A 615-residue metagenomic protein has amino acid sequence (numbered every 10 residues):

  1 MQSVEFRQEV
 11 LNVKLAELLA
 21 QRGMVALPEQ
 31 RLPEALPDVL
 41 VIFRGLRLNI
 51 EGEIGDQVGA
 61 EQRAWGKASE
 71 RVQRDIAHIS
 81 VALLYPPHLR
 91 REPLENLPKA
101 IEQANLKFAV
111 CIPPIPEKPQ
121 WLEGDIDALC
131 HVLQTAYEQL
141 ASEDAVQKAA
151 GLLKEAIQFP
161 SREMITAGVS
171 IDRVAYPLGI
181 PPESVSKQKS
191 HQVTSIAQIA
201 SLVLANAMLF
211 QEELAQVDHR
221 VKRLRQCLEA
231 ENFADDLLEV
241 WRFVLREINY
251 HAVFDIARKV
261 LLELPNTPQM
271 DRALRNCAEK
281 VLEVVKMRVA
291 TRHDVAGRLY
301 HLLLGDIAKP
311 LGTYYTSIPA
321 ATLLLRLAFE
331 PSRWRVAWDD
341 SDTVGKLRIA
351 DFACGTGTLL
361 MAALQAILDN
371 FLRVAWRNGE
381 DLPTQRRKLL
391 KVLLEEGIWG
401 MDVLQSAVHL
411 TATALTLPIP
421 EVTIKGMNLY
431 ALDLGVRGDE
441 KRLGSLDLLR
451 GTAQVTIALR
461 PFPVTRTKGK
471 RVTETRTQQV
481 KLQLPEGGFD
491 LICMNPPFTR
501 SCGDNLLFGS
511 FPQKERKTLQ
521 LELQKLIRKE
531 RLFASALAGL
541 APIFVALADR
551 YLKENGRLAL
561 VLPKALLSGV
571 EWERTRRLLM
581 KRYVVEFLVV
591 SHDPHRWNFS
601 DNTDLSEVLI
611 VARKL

Functional and structural regions predicted by a protein language model:
M1-L32, I42-F43: Acidic-basic catalytic patches of nuclease active cores, encompassing PD-(D/E)XK and other metal-cofactor nuclease
Q2, R44-L46, G52-I199, E263-D294 (+1 more regions): Short, basic/polar, glycine-containing "phosphate-handling" surface segments that engage DNA
S3, R7, D56-G59, T166 (+13 more regions): Conserved aromatic-histidine-acidic binding/catalytic patches
Q8-L11, Q30-L32, H301, G305-L588 (+2 more regions): SAM-dependent methyltransferase catalytic region
P33-F43, R47, V608: Short acidic loop-to-beta-strand element that houses the catalytic metal-binding Asp/Glu of nuclease active sites
I79, R582-H595: Conserved short secondary-structure elements within globular domains
A150-D172, Q198, V203-A205, F210-E212 (+5 more regions): Class I S-adenosyl-L-methionine
R225-A252, V260-E263, G509-L532: A solvent-exposed, charged loop/short amphipathic helix patch at secondary-structure junctions
